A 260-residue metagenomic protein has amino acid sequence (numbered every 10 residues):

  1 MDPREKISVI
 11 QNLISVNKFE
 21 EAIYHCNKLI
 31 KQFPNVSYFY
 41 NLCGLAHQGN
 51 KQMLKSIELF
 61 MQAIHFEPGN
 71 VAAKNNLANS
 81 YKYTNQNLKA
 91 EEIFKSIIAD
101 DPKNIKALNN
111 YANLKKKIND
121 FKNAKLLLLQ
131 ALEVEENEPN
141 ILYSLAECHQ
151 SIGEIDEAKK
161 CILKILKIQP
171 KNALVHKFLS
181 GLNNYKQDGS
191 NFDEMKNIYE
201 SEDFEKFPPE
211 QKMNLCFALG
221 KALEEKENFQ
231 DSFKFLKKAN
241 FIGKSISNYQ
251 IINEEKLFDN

Functional and structural regions predicted by a protein language model:
M1-N260: Alpha-helical solenoid repeat scaffolds of the TPR/TPR-like class and their adjacent stem/linker regions that mediate
